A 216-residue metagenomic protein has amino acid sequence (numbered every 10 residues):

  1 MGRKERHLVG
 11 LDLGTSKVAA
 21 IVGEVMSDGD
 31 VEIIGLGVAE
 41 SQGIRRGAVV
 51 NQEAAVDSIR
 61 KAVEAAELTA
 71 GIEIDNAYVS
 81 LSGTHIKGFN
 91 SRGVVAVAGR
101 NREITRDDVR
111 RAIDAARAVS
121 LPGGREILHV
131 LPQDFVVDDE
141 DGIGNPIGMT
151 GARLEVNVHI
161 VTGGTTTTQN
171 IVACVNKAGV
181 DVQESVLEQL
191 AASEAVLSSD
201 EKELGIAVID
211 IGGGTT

Functional and structural regions predicted by a protein language model:
M1-K17, I21-I209: Nucleotide/phosphate-binding catalytic cleft detector across ATP-hydrolyzing and phosphate-transferring enzymes
G213-T216: Short acidic, Gly/Ser-rich segments with clustered Asp/Glu that frequently serve as metal-coordination loops in enzyme
